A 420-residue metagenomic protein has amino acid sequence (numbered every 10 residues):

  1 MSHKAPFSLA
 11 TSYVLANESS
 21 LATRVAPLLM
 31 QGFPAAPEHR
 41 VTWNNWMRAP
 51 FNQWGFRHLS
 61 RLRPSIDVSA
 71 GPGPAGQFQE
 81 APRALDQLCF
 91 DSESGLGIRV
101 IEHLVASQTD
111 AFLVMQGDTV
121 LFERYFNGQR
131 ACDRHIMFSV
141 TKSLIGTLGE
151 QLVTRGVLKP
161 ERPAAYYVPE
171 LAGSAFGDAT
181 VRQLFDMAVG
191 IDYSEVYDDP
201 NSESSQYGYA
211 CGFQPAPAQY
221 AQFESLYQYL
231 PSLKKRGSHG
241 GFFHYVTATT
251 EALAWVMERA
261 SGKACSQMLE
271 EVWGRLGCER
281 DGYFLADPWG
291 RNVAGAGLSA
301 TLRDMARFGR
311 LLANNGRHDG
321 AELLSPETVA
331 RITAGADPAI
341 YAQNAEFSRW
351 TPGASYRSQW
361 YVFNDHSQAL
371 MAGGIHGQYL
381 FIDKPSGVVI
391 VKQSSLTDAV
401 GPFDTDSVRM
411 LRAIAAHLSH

Functional and structural regions predicted by a protein language model:
M1-R130, D186, G190, Q228-P231 (+1 more regions): N-terminal leader/targeting segments and the immediately adjacent pre-domain N-terminus
H103-A111, N127-V157, E161-A175, A179 (+2 more regions): Short active-site loop at a secondary-structure junction that contains or immediately precedes the catalytic residue(s)
Q108-T109, S174-L226: Extended ligand-binding groove/face enriched in aromatic
D118, I136-P160, L184, L253-M257 (+1 more regions): Active-site SXXK
T119-R124, Y166, N201-S238, K263-D281: Short, charged, amphipathic alpha-helices and their helix-cap/turn boundaries
I136, T154-V196, S232-K235, R259-A296 (+1 more regions): Active-site helix/loop module of the DD-peptidase/beta-lactamase fold, centered on the serine-lysine SxxK catalytic
M187, A248-V256, A296-R317, V329 (+1 more regions): Active-site-proximal alpha-helical segments within enzyme catalytic domains
E279-A286, T333-V389: Active-site Gly/Thr loop motif
